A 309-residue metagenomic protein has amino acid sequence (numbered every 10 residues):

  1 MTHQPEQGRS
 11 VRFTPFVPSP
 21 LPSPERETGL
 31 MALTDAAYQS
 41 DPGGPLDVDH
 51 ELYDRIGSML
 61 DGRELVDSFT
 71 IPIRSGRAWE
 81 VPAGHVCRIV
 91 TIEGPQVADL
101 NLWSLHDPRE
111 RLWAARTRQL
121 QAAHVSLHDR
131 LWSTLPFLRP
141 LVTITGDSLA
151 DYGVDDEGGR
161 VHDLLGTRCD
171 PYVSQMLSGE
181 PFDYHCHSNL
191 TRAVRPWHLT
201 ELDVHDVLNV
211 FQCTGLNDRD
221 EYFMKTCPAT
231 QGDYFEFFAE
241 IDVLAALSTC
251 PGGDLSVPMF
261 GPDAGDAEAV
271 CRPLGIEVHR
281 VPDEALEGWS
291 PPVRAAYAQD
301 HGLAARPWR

Functional and structural regions predicted by a protein language model:
T2-R309: Intrinsically disordered, low-complexity segments enriched in small/polar residues
